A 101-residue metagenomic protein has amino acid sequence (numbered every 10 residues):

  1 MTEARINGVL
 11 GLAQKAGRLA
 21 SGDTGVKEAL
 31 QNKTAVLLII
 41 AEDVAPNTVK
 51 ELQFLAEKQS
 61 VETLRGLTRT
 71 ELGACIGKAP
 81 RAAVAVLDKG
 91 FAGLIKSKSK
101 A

Functional and structural regions predicted by a protein language model:
M1-T2, A101: Absolute protein N-terminus
T2-I40: N-terminal first-folded block
G8, R69-A101: C-terminal structural segments of small proteins and small subunits
G8, T24, E28-Q31, K50-F54 (+3 more regions): Solvent-exposed alpha-helical segments within well-ordered globular domains of core cellular machineries
G17, V36-L37, E62-L64, R81-V84: Structural motif
T24, D43-V44, L67-E71, K89: Short, ordered loop/turn segments at secondary-structure junctions
Q31-Q53, S60-E62: N-terminal positively charged helical leader segments and presequences
K50-P80: Mid-chain, well-packed structural core segment of small domains
